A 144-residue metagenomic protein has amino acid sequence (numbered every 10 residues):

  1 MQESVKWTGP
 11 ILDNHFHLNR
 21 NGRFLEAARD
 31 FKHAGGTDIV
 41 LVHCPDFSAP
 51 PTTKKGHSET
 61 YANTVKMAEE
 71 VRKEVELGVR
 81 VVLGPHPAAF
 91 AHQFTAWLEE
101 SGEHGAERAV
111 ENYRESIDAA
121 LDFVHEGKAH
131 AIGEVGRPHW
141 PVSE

Functional and structural regions predicted by a protein language model:
M1-E144: Mid-domain alpha/beta scaffold segments of enzyme catalytic cores
